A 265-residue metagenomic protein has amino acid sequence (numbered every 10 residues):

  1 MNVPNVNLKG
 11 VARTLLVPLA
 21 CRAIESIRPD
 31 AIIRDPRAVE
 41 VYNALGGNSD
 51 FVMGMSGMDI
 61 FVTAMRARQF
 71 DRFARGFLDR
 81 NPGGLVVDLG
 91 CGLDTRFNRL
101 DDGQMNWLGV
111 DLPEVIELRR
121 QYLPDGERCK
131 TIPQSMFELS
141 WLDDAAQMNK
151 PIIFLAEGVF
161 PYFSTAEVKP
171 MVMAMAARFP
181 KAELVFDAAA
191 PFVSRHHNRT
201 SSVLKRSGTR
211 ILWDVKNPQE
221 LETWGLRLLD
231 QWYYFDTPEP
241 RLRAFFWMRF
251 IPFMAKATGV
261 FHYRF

Functional and structural regions predicted by a protein language model:
M1-V87, C91-I132, M148: Rossmann-like AdoMet
L139-N149: Short amphipathic alpha-helix with an adjacent loop that forms part of the alpha/beta core around
I153, M175-P191: Conserved beta-strand signature within the Rossmann-like core of class I S-adenosyl-L-methionine
F154-L155, V159: Hydrophobic beta-strand segment of the Class I
Y162-R178: A short, conserved alpha-helix within the catalytic core of class I
P191-T209: Short, glycine-/aromatic-enriched active-site segment of Class I SAM-dependent methyltransferases
G208-D236: Short alpha-helix
R241-F265: Core SAM-dependent methyltransferase catalytic element
